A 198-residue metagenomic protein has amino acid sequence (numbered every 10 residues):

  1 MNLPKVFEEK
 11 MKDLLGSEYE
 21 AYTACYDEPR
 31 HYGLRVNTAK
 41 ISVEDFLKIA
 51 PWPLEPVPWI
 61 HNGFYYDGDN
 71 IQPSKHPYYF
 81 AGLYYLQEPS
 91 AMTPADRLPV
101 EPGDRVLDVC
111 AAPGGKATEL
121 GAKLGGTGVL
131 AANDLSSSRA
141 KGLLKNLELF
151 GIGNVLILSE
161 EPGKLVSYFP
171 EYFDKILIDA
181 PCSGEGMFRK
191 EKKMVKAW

Functional and structural regions predicted by a protein language model:
M1-W198: S-adenosylmethionine
